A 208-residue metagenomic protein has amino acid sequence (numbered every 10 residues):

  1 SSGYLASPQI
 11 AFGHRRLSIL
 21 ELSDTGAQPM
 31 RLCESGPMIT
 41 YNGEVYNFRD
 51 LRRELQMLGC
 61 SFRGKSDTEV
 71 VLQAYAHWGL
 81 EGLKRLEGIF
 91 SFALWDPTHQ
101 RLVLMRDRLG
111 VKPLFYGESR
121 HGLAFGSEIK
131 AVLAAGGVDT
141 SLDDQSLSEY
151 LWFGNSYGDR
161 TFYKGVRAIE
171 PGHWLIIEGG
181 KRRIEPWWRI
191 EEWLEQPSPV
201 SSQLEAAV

Functional and structural regions predicted by a protein language model:
S1-V208: Cysteine-centered catalytic environments shared across enzyme families
